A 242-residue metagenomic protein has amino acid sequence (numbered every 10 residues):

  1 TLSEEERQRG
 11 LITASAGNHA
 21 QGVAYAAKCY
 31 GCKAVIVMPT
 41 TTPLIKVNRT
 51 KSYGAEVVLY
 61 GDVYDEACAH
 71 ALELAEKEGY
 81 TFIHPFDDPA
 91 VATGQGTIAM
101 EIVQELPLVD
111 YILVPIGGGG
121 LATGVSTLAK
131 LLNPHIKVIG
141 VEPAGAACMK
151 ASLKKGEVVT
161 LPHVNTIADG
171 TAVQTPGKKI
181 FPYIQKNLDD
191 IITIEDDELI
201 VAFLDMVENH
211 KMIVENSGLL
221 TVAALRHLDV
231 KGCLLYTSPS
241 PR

Functional and structural regions predicted by a protein language model:
T1-A34: Active-site cofactor/substrate anionic-group-binding motifs, chiefly glycine- and Lys/Arg-rich phosphate-binding loops
T1-R9, A20, T97-L108, A224-L228: Short internal alpha-helix immediately C-terminal to a glycine-rich phosphate-binding loop in Rossmann-like
A16-K28, I116-V125, C148-M149, S217-A224: Short glycine/serine/threonine-rich phosphate/pyrophosphate-binding segments that cradle anionic phosphate groups
V35-Y111, E142-T193: Small/polar-residue-rich loop-to-helix segments that shape phosphate-bearing ligand pockets
I102, L106, D110-L131, H135: Glycine-rich ThDP/TPP pyrophosphate-binding loop and its adjacent helix/strand module within ThDP-dependent enzymes
G177-G232: Active-site-adjacent helical/loop segments in soluble small-molecule enzymes
Y236-R242: Conserved small/polar residues in nucleotide/adenosyl-binding loops
